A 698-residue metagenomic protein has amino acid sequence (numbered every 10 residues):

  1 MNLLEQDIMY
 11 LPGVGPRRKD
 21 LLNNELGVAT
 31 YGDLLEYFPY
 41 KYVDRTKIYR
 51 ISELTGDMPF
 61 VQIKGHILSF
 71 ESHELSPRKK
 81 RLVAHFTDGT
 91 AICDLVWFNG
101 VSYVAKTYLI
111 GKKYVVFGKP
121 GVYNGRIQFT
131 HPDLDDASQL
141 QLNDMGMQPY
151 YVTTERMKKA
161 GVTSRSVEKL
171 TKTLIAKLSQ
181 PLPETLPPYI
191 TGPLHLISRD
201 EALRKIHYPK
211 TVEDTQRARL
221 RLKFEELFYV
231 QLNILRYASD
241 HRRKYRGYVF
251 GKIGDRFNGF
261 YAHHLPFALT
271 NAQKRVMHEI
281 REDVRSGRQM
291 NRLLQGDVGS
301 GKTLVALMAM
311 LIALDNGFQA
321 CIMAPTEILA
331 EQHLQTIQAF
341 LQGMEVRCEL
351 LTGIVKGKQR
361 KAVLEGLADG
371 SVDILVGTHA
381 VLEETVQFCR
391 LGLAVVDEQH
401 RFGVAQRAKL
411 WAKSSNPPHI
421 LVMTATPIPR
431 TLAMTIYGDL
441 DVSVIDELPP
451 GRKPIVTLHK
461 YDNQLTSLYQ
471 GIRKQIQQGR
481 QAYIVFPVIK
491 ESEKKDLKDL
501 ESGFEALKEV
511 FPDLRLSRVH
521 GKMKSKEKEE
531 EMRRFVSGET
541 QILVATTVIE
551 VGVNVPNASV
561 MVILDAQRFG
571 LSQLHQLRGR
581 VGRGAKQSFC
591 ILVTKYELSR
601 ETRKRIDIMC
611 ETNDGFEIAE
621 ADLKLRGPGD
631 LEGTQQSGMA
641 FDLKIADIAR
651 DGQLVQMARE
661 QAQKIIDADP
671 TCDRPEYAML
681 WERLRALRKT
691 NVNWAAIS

Functional and structural regions predicted by a protein language model:
M1-P12, N24, V230, D240: Long, highly charged, low-complexity intrinsically disordered interaction regions that mediate electrostatic DNA/RNA
Y37-I67: OB-fold nucleic-acid-binding modules
H73-H264: Upstream accessory/linker segments immediately N-terminal to the RecA-like ATPase cores of bacterial MutS and a subset
F267-M277: N-terminal pre-Walker A segment at the start of P-loop NTPase domains
R275-H278, Q289-D607, T671: Inter-lobe coupling/hinge segments of SF2-like helicase ATPases
D513, M532-I542, I549-P556, M561-L564 (+4 more regions): Accessory helical-bundle/CTD segments and flexible terminal tails appended to RecA-like ATPase motors
